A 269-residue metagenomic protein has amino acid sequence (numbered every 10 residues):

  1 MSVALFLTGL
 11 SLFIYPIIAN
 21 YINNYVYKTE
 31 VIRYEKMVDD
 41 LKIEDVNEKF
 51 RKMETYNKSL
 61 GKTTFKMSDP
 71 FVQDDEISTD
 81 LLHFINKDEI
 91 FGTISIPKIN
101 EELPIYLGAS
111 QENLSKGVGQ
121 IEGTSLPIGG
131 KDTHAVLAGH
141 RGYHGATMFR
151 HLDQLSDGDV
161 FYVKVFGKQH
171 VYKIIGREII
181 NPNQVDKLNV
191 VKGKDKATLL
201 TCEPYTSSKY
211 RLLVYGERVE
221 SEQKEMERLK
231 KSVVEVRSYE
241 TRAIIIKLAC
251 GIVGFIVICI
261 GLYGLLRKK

Functional and structural regions predicted by a protein language model:
M1-F6, I245-I246, L266-K268: N-terminal Sec-pathway targeting helices
S2-Y239: Solvent-exposed, non-transmembrane regions of membrane-associated and secreted proteins
I14, I18, I245, A249-C250 (+1 more regions): Alpha-helical hydrophobic membrane-insertion segments
K231-G254: Juxtamembrane/start-of-transmembrane alpha-helix segments at the extracytoplasmic/lumenal side of membrane anchors
G254-K268: Alpha-helical transmembrane segments
